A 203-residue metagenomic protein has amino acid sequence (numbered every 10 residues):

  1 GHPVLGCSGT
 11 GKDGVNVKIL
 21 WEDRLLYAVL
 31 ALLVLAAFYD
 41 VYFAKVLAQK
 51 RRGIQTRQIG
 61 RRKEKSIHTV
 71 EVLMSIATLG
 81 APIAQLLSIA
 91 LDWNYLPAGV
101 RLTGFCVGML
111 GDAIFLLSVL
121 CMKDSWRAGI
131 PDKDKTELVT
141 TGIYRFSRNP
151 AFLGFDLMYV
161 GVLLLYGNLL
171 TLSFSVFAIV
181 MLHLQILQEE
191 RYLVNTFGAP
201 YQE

Functional and structural regions predicted by a protein language model:
C7, N16-K133, E137, G161-Y192 (+1 more regions): Membrane-anchoring alpha-helices and their flanking helix-loop junctions
G129-F152: Active-site-proximal inter-transmembrane loops
S147-F155, A199-E203: Noncatalytic linker/hinge segments flanking ATPase motor cores
G154-V162: Hydrophobic, membrane-inserted alpha-helices
